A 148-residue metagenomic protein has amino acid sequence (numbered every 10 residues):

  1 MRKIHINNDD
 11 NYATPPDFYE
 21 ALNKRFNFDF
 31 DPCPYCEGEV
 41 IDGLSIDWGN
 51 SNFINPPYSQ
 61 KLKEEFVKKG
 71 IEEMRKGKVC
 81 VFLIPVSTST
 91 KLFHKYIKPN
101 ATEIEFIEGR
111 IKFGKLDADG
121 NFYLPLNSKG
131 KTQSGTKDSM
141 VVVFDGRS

Functional and structural regions predicted by a protein language model:
M1-S148: Class I S-adenosyl-L-methionine-dependent methyltransferase catalytic core
